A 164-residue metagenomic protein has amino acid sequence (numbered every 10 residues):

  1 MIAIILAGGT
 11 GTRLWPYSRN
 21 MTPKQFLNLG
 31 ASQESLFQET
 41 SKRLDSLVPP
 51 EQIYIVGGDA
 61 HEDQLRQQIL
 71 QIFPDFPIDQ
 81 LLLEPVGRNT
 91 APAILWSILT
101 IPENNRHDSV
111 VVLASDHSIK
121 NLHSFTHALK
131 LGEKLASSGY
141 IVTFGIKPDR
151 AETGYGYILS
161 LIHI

Functional and structural regions predicted by a protein language model:
I2-I5, P16, N20, A31-V111 (+1 more regions): Conserved N-terminal catalytic core of the sugar/cofactor nucleotidyltransferase
N20-M21, H127: Short secondary-structure boundary/capping segments
L113-S115: Active-site acidic Asp-centered loop
H123-P148: Conserved donor-nucleotide/metal-binding helix-loop-beta segment in metal-dependent transferases, i.e., the alpha-helix
G145-L159: Proline/glycine-rich low-complexity loops and linkers
I162-I164: Conserved small/polar residues in nucleotide/adenosyl-binding loops
